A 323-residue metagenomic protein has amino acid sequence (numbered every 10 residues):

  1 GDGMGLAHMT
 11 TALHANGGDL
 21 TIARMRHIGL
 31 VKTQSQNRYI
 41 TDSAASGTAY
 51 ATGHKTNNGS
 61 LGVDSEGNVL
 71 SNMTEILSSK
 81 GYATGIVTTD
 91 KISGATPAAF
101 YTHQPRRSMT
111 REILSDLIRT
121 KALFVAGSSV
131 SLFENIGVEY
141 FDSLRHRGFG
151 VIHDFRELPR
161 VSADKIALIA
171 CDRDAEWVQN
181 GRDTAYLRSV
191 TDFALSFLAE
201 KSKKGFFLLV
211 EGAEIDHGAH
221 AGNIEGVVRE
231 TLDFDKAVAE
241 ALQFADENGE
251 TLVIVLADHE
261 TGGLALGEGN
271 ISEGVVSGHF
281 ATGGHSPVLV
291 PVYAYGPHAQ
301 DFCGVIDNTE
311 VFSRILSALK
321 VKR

Functional and structural regions predicted by a protein language model:
G1-F133, Y140-L158, D164-K165, E260-R323: N-terminal catalytic scaffold of extracellular/periplasmic and nuclease hydrolases that process anionic headgroups
L6, L232-I271: Metal-dependent active-site segment of extracytoplasmic phospho-/sulfohydrolases and closely related
G53-N58, A167-Q179, D216-A221, Y293 (+1 more regions): Gly-rich Lys/Arg/Thr-decorated short loops/hinges at beta-loop-alpha junctions or inter-strand turns that position
V87, G127, I169-D172, L209-A213 (+4 more regions): Generic beta-strand/beta-sheet core signal
A95-F100, D172-Q179, A194-L195, K201-A237: Active-site His/acidic residue clusters
R106, D183-T191, E230-F234, V311: Phosphate/oxyanion-binding active-site loops and adjacent basic polyanion-contact surfaces
H153, E157-L195: Surface-exposed beta-loop-beta
G226-F244, E273-S286, V290: Gly/Ser/Thr-rich active-site loops/lids in small-molecule metabolic enzymes that frequently grip phosphoryl groups
